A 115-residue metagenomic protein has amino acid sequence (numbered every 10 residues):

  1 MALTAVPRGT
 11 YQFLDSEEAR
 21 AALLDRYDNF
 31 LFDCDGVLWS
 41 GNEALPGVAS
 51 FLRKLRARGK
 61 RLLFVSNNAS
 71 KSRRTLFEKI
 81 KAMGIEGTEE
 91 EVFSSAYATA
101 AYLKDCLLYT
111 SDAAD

Functional and structural regions predicted by a protein language model:
M1-F32: Non-catalytic pre-domain segments flanking phosphatase-related domains
F30-F32, E43, L52-I80, V92: Substrate-recognition element of Asp-dependent hydrolases with the DxDx(T/V) motif
A49-R53, A100: Short amphipathic alpha-helical segments and helix-helix/interface helices
I85-E86, L108: Helix N-cap/coil-helix junction residues
E89-A98: A short, structured active-site edge motif that brings together acidic residues
A98-L107: Conserved phosphate-binding catalytic cores of ATP/NTP-utilizing and phosphoryl-transfer enzymes
Y109-D115: Conserved small/polar residues in nucleotide/adenosyl-binding loops
